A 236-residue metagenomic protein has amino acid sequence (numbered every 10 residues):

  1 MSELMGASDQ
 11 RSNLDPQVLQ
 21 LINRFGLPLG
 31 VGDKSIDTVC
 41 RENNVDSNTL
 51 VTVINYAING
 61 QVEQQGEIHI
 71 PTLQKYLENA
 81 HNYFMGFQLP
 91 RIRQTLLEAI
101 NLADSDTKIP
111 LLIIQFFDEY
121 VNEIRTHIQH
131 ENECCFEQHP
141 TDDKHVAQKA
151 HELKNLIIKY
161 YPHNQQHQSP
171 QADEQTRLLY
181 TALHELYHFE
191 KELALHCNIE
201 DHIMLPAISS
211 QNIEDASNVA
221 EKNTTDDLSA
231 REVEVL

Functional and structural regions predicted by a protein language model:
M1-S217, A230: Small-residue-biased structural context
A216-L236: Helix-turn-helix DNA-binding segment
